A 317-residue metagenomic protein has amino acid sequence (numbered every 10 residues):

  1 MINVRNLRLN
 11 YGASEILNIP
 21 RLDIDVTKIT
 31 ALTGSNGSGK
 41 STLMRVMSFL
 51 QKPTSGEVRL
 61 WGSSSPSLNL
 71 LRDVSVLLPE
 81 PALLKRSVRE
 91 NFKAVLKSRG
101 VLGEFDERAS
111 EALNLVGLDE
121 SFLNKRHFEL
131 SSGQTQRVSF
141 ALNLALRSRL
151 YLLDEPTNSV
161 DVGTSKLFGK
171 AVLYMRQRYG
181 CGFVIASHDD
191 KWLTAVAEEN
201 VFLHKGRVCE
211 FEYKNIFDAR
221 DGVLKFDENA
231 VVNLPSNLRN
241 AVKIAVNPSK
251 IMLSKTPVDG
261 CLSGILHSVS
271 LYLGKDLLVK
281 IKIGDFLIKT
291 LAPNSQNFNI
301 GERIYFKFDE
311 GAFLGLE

Functional and structural regions predicted by a protein language model:
T33-S35: The feature captures the beta-strand-to-loop junction immediately N-terminal to the Walker
S48: Helix-to-loop junction immediately C-terminal to a conserved catalytic motif
G56-L70: Conserved ABC transporter NBD signature motif
E80-E90: Conserved catalytic motifs of ABC-family nucleotide-binding domains
E104-F122: Conserved ABC ATPase "signature" region
R126-L130: Conserved ABC ATPase signature
K225-E317: Non-catalytic connector elements of ABC transporters
